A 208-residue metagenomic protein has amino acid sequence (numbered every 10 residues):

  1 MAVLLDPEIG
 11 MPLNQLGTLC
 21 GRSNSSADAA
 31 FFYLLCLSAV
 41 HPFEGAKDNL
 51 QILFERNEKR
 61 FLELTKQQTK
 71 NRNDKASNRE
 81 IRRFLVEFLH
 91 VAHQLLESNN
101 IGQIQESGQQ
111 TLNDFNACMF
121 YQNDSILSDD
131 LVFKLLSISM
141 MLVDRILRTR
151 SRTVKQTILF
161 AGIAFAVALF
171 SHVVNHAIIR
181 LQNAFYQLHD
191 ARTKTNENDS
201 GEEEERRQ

Functional and structural regions predicted by a protein language model:
V3-L4, L37-S38: Conserved structural position within tetratricopeptide repeats
L5, L13, F32-Y33: Alpha-helical solenoid repeat scaffolds, predominantly canonical TPR units
I9, F61-Q208: Extended alpha-helical solenoid scaffold regions that build the rod-like backbones of large eukaryotic assemblies
G10-L13, S38-I52, F61: Boundary/linker segments of alpha-helical solenoid repeat arrays
